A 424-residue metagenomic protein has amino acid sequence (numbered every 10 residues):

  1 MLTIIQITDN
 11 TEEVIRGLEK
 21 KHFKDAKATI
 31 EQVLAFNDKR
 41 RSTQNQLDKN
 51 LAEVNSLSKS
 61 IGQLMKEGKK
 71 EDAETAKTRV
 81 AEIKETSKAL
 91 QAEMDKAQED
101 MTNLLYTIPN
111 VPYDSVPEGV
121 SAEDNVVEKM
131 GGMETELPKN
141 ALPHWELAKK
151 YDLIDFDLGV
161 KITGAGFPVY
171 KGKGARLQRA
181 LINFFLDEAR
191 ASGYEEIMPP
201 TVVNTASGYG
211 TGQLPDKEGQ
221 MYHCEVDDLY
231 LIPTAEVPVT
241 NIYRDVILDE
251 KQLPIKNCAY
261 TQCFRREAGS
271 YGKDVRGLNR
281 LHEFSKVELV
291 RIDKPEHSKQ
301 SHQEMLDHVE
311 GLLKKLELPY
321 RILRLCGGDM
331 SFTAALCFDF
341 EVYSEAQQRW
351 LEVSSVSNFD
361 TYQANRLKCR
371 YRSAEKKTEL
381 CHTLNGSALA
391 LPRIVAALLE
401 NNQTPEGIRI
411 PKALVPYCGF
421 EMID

Functional and structural regions predicted by a protein language model:
M1-T135, L153, D157: N-terminal alpha-helical targeting/anchoring segments
K27, K129-D424: TRNA-recognition modules of translation machinery and tRNA-sensing kinases, especially anticodon-binding
